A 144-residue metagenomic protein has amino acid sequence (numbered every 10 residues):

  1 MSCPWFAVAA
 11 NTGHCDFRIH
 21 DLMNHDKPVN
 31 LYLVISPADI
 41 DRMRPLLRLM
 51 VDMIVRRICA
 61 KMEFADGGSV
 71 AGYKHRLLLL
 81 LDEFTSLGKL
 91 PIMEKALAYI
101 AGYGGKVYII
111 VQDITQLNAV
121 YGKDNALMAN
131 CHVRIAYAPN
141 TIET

Functional and structural regions predicted by a protein language model:
M1-G105, N118-K123: P-loop NTPase motor domains
L97-T144: Conserved ATP-driven motor cores of ASCE-family P-loop NTPases powering translocation/secretion/packaging/pilus
